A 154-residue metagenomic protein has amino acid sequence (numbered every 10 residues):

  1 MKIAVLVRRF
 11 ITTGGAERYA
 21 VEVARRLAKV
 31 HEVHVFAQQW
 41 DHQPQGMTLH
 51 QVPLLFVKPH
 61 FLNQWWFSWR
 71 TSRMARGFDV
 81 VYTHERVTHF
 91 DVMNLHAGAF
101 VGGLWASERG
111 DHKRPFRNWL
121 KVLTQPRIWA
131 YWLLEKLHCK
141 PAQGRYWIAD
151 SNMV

Functional and structural regions predicted by a protein language model:
M1-I3: Extreme N-terminal starter segment of soluble prokaryotic enzymes
V7-T13, R26, V30-L62: N-terminal strand-loop element at the rim of the active site of nucleotide-sugar-dependent glycosyltransferases
G15-V23: Conserved alpha-helical elements of sugar-nucleotide-dependent glycosyltransferases
A16, F36-Q38, T83-H84, Y131 (+1 more regions): Replace "coordinates the UDP/GDP/TDP-sugar" with "coordinates nucleotide-activated sugar donors
D41, V87-T88, M153-V154: Alpha-helix capping/helix-boundary segments
V57-V81, F90, I128-L137: An amphipathic, basic-hydrophobic alpha-helix
T83-T88, N94-A97: Short His-centered aromatic/hydrophobic patch
N118-D150: Membrane-proximal helix-turn-helix segments that form the acceptor-binding/catalytic region of lipid-linked
